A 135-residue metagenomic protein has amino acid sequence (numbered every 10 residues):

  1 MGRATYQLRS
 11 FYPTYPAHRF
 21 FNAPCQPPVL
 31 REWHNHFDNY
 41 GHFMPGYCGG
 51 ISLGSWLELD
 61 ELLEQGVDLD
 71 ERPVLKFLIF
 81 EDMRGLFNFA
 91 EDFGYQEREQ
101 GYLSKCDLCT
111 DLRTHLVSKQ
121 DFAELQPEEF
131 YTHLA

Functional and structural regions predicted by a protein language model:
G2-L125: Accessory C-terminal segments flanking Radical SAM cores
F122-A135: Short microdomains enriched in Cys/His and/or Lys/Arg
